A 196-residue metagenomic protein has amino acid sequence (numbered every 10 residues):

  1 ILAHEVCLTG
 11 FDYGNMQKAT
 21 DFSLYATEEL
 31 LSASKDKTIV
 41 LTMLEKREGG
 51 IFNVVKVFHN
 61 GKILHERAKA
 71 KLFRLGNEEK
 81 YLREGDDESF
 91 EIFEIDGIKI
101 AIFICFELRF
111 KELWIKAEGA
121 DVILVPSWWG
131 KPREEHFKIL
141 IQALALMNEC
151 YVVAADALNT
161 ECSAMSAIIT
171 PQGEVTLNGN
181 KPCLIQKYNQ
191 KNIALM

Functional and structural regions predicted by a protein language model:
I1-E5, T38-M43, R67, F103-I104 (+2 more regions): Active-site neighborhood of phospho(di)ester-bond hydrolases with catalytic His/Asp-centered motifs
I1-N60, G130-L146: Cys-nucleophile CN-hydrolase/nitrilase-fold catalytic domain and related Cys-dependent amidase chemistry that acts on
L24-T38, R109-L184: CN hydrolase (nitrilase-like) catalytic-core segments centered on the catalytic cysteine and neighboring Lys/Glu
L41-M43, N53-V57, E91, A164-I169 (+1 more regions): Short beta-strand scaffold segments in enzyme catalytic cores
K46, K71, K131, N159 (+1 more regions): Residue-level detector of flexible, active-site-proximal loop/helix-junction positions within diverse enzyme catalytic
R47-E118, R133-E135, I139, L195: Active-site catalytic loop in hydrolytic enzyme cores
A70-F73, K181-I185: A short acidic/small-residue loop/turn micro-motif
Q186-A194: Juxtadomain coupling helices with adjacent low-complexity linkers
